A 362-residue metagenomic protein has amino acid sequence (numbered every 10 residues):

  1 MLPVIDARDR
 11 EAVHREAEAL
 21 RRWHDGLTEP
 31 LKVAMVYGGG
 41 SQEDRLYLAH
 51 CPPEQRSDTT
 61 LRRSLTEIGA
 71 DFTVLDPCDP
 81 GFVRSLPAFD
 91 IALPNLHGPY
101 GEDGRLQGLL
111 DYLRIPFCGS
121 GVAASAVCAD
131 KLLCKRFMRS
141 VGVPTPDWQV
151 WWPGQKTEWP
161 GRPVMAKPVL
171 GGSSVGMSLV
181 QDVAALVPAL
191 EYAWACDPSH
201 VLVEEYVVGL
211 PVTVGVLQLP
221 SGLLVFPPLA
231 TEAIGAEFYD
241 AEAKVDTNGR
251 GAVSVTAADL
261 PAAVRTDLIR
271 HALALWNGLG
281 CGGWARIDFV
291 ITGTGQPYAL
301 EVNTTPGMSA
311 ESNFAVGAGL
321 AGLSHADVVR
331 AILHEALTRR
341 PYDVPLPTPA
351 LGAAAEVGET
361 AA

Functional and structural regions predicted by a protein language model:
M1-C118, V122-A123, V127-A129, L133 (+4 more regions): ATP-binding N-terminal substructure of ATP-dependent carboxylate-amine bond-forming enzymes
M1-D25, P261-A362: ATP-dependent carboxylate activation and anion-phosphoryl transfer catalytic cores that bind Mg-ATP to form
M1-Y37, F72, P87, V127-L210 (+2 more regions): Active-site nucleotide/adenylate-binding loops and adjacent lid/helix of ATP-dependent enzymes
G108-F117, D182-V187, L320-A321: A glycine- and small-aliphatic-rich helix-loop capping segment at beta-alpha/alpha-beta transitions that lines
G119-S120, S173-V175, G251-V253, S309-F314: Short small-residue beta-strand/loop micro-motif enriched in glycine and branched aliphatics
V183-R270, I291-Y298: Phosphate-binding site of ATP-dependent enzymes
